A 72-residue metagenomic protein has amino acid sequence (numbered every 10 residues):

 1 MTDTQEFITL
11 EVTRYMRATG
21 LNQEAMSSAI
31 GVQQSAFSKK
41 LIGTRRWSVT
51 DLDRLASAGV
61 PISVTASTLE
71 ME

Functional and structural regions predicted by a protein language model:
M1-T19: A short, Lys/Arg-rich alpha-helix, primarily the initiator
T13, E24, L52-D53: Short glycine-/small-residue-rich flexible loop motifs, especially phosphate/cofactor-binding loops
M16, S27, A56: The alpha-helix within a helix-turn-helix
R17, G31, I42-G43, D53: Residue-level detection of the helix-turn-helix DNA-binding "recognition helix"
G20-K39: Short alpha-helical DNA-recognition segment
S48-A66: DNA major-groove recognition helix of helix-turn-helix/homeodomain DNA-binding modules
A66-E72: Short amphipathic recognition helices of helix-turn-helix/homeodomain-type DNA-binding modules
